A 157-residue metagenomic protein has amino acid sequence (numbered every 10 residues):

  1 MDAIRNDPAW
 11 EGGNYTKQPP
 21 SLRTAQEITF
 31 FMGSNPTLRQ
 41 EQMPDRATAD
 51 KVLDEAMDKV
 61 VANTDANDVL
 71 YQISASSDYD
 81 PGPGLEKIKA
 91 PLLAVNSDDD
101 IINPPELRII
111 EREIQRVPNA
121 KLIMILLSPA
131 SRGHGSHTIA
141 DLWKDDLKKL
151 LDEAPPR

Functional and structural regions predicted by a protein language model:
M1-K59: Alpha/beta-hydrolase-fold enzymes
D68-G84: Active-site nucleophile elbow and catalytic-triad environment of alpha/beta-hydrolase enzymes
D80, I101-I109: Conserved alpha/beta-hydrolase "acid-adjacent" motif
L85-K89, P104-E106, Q115-V117: A structural signal for short secondary-structure junctions
I88, A94-N96: Short beta-strand/loop motif that positions the catalytic acidic residue of the alpha/beta-hydrolase fold
L92, I110-E113: Long, His/Glu/Asp-enriched segments that create or flank divalent metal/ion-associated functional microenvironments
D99-I101, P129-A130: Short, solvent-exposed loop/turn segments at secondary-structure junctions
R112, V117-R157: Catalytic active-site module of serine/aspartate enzymes centered on a nucleophile-bearing elbow/loop
